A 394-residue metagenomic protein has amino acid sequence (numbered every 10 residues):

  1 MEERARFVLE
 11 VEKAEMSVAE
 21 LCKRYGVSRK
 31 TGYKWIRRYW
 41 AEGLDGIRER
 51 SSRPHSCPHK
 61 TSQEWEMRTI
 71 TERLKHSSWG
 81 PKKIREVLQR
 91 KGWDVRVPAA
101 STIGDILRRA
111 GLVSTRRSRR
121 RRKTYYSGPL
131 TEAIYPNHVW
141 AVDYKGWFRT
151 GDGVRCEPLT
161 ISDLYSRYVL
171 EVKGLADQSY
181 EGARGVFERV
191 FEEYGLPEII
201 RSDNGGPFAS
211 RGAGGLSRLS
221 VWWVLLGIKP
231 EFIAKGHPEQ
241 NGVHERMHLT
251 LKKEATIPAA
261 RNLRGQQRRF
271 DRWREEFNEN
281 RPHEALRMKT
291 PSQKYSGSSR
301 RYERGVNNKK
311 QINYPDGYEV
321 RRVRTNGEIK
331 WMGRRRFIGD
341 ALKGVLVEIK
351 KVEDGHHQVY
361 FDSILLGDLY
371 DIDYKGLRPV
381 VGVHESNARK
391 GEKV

Functional and structural regions predicted by a protein language model:
M1-M16, E66, I70-K75: Short, amphipathic alpha-helical "recognition" segments used to contact nucleic acids or chromatin
F7, L21, G32-W35, G43 (+15 more regions): Mobile genetic element proteins and their domesticated derivatives, centered on retroelements and DNA transposons
L44-V139, W147, S217, T290-R300: Basic, flexible linker segments flanking DNA-binding modules in nucleic acid-interacting mobile-element proteins
S101, D105-S162, S166-Y168, A176 (+3 more regions): Mobile-element integrase/transposase regions, centering on the N-terminal DNA-binding/Zn-coordinating module
L170-E171, G367: A structural microfeature
K173-L175, A209-G214: Short, solvent-exposed loop/turn segments at secondary-structure boundaries
G212, R218-G305, E348, V352-E353: Charged alpha-helix within mobile-element recombinases
N278-V394: C-terminal, beta-rich DNA-binding module of retroviral/retroelements integrases
